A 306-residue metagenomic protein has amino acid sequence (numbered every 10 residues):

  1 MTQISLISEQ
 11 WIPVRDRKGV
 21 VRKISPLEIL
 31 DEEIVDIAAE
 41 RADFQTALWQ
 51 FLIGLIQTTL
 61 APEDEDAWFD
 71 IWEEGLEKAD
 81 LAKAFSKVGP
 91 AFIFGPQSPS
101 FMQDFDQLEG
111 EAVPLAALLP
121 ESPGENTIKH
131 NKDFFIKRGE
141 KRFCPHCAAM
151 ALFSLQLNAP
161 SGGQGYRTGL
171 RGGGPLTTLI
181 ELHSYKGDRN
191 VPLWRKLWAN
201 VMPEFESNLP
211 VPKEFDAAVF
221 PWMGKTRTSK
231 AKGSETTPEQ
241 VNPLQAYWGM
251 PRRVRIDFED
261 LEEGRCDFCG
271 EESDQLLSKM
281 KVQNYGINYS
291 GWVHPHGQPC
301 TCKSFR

Functional and structural regions predicted by a protein language model:
M1-Q240, G249-M250, S273-D274, S278-F305: Conserved small-residue
D133, R252-E259: Short, charged surface segments at domain edges that flank catalytic/cofactor-binding sites
K137, E259-E262: Residue-level signal for mature regions of secreted extracellular proteins and peptides
E140-F143, R253, R265-F268: The −1 position to Zn-ligating cysteines in a subset of zinc-ribbon hairpins
E263-G270, Q275: C-terminal catalytic or substrate-handling cores of phosphate/nucleotide- and metal-cofactor-dependent proteins acting
